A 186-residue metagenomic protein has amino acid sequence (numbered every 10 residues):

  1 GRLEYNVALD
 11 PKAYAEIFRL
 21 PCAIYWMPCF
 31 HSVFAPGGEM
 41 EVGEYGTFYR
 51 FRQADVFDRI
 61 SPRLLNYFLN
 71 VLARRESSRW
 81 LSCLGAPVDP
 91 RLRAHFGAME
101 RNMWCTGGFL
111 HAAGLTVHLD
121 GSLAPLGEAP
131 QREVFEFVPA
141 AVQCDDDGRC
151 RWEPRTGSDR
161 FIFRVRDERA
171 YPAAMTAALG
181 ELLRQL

Functional and structural regions predicted by a protein language model:
G1-R19: Active-site glycine-rich loop that binds ribose-phosphate moieties when present
Y5-A8, I24-L186: Conformational coupling and interaction surfaces
